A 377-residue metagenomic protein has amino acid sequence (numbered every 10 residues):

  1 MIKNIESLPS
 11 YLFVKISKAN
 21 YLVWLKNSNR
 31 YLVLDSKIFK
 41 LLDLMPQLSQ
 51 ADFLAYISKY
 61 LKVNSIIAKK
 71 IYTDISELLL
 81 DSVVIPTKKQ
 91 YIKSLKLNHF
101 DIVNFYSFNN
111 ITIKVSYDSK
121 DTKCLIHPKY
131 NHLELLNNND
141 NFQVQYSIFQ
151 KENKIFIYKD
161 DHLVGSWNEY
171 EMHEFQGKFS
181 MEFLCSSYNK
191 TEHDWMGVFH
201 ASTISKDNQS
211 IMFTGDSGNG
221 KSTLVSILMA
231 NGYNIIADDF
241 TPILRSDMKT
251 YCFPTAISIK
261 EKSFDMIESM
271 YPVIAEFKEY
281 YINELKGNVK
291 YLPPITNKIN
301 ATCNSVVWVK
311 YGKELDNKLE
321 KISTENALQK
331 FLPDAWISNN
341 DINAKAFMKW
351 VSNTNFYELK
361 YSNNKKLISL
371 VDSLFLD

Functional and structural regions predicted by a protein language model:
M1-F39, K88-K96: Acidic, low-complexity/disordered tracts enriched in E/D and polar residues
K3-E6, K15-S17, L48-F53, S202 (+3 more regions): Glycine-rich, often acidic-flanked micro-motifs that create phosphate/phosphodiester-binding or positioning elements
R30-I102: Long, charge-rich, low-complexity alpha-helical segments
I75, P86-V144: Transition-metal
N139-K190, Y361-N364, S369-D377: Charged, amphipathic alpha-helical linker segments immediately N-terminal to NTP-binding catalytic cores
N189-K206: Pre-Walker A adenine-sensing motif
N219-K221: Conserved glycine(s) of the Walker
L224-V225: Post-Walker A alpha-helix
